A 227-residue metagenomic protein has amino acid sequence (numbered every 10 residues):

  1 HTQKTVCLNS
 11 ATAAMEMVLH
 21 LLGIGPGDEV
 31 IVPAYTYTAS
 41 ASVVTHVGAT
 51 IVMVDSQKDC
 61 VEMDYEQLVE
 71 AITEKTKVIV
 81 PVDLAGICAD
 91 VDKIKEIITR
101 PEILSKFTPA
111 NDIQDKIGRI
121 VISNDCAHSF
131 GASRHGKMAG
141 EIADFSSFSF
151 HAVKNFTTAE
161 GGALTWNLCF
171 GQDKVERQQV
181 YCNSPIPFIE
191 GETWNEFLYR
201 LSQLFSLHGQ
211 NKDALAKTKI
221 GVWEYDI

Functional and structural regions predicted by a protein language model:
H1-S10, Y35: Conserved N-terminal alpha-helix of the aminotransferase class I/II PLP-enzyme fold
V6, E29-I31, G221: Conserved beta-strand elements of the Class I
N9, V80, V222-E224: Short beta-strand segments
A14-L19, G162: Buried hydrophobic packing segments
H20-S129, S133: PLP-dependent aminotransferase-like
D112, S129-H135, I142-K212: Active-site region of PLP-dependent enzymes
Q210-I227: PAS/LOV and related PAS-like sensory modules
